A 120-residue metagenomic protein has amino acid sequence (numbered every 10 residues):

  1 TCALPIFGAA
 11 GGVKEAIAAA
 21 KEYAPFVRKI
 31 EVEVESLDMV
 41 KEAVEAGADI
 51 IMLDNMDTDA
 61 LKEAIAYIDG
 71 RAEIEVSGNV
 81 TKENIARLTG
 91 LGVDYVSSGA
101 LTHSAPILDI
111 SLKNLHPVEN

Functional and structural regions predicted by a protein language model:
C2-L4: Short, small-residue-biased leader/transition segments that mark boundaries at the very start of proteins
I6-A20, I107-D109: Short, acidic (Asp/Glu-rich) active-site segment that either coordinates a divalent metal cofactor
A9-K14, E31-S36, D54-D57: A general structural motif
A19-I30, E35-I50, G90: Alpha/beta enzyme core
E22-E31, A64-S77: Short beta-strand/loop segments at the ligand-binding rim of alpha/beta enzyme cores
D38-A48, M56-A66, V80-S98: Catalytic cores of alpha/beta
I65-D69, A86-V93, S98-N120: C-terminal helical cap(s) of enzyme catalytic domains, especially alpha/beta-barrels
